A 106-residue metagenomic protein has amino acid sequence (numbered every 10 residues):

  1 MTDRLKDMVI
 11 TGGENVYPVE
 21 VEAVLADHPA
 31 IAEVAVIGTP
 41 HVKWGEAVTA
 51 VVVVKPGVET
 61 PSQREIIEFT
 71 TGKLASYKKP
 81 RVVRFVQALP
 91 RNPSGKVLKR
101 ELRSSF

Functional and structural regions predicted by a protein language model:
M1-K78, A88, G95-V97, E101-S105: AMP-binding/adenylate-forming catalytic core of the ANL superfamily
V83-V86: General small-molecule cofactor/ligand-binding pocket signal
